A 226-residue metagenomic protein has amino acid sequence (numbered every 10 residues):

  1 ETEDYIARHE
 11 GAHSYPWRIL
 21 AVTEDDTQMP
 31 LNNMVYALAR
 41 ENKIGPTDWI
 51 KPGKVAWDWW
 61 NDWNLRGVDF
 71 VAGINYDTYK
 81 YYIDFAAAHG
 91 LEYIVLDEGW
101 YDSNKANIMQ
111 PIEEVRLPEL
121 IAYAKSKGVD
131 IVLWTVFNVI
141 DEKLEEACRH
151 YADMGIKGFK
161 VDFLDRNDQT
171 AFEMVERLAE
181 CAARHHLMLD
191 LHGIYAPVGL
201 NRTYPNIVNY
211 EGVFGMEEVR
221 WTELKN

Functional and structural regions predicted by a protein language model:
E1-A37, N42: N-terminal accessory beta-strand-rich subdomains and adjacent acidic, glycine-rich linkers that precede catalytic cores
Y5-R8, Y82, L120, L178: Generic recognition of flexible, low-complexity loop/linker segments
I6, I74-D77, A87, A106 (+1 more regions): Hydrophilic extracytoplasmic domains
R18-L20, W57, V95, G158-K160 (+1 more regions): Structured core elements
D26-N32, K43-T47, K51, W60 (+1 more regions): Conserved mixed alpha/beta catalytic, RNA-binding, or beta-rich assembly cores of soluble enzyme, regulatory
W59-T78, V132-K143: Active-site mouth loops of central-metabolism enzymes
N75-G99, Y151-K157: Catalytic domains of carbohydrate-active enzymes, especially glycoside hydrolases
E98-N226: Aromatic- and carboxylate-enriched substrate-binding clefts and catalytic-loop regions of carbohydrate-active enzymes
